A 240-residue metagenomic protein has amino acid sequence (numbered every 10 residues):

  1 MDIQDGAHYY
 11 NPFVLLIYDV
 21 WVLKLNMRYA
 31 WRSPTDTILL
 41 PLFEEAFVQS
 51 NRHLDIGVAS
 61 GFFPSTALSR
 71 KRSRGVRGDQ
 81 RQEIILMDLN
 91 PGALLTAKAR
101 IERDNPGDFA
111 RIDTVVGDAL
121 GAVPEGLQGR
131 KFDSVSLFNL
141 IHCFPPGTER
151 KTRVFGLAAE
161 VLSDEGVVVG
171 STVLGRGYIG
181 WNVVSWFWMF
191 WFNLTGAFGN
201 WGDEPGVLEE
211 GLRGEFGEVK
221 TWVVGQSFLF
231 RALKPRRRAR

Functional and structural regions predicted by a protein language model:
M1-L23: N-terminal, positively charged/glycine-rich alpha-helical extensions of SAM-dependent methyltransferases
R28-N51, F62, T66-R70: Conserved alpha-helix/loop element of class I SAM-dependent methyltransferases that forms part of the SAM/SAH-binding
R52-A122: Class I SAM-dependent methyltransferase SAM/SAH-binding core
P124-V135: A short acidic, Gly/Pro-enriched loop at the edge of an enzyme's catalytic core that lines a small-molecule cofactor
F138-H142: Residues lining the SAM
F144-L157: A short, conserved alpha-helix within the catalytic core of class I
L162-V168: Short glycine-dipeptide loop
V169-T221, Q226: C-terminal alpha-helical "lid/dimerization" subdomain adjacent to the S-adenosyl-L-methionine
